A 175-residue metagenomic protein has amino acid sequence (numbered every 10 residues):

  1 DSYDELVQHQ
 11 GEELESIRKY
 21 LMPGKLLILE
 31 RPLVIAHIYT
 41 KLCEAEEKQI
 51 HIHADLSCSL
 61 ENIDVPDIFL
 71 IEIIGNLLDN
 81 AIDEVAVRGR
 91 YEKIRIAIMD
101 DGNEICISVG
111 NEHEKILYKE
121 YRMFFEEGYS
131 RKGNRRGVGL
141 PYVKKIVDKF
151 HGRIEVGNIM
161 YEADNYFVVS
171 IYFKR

Functional and structural regions predicted by a protein language model:
E12, L27-K48: Short beta-to-alpha transition helix within the HATPase_c
L26, I52-I73: Conserved short strand/loop->alpha-helix "switch" segment adjacent to the catalytic nucleotide/phosphoryl-transfer site
A45, A81-R90: A short, flexible helix-to-loop-to-beta junction within the catalytic ATP-binding CA
V87, G152-R153: Conserved glycine-rich
Y91-N103: Short beta-strand/loop element within the Bergerat-fold HATPase_c
I105-R135: Glycine-rich/acidic phosphate-handling loop/turn and adjacent ATP-lid/helix of nucleotide-binding kinase/ATPase domains
G133-I146: Glycine-rich phosphate-binding loop
V147-H151: Detector for a conserved hydrophobic position within an alpha-helical segment of the HATPase_c
